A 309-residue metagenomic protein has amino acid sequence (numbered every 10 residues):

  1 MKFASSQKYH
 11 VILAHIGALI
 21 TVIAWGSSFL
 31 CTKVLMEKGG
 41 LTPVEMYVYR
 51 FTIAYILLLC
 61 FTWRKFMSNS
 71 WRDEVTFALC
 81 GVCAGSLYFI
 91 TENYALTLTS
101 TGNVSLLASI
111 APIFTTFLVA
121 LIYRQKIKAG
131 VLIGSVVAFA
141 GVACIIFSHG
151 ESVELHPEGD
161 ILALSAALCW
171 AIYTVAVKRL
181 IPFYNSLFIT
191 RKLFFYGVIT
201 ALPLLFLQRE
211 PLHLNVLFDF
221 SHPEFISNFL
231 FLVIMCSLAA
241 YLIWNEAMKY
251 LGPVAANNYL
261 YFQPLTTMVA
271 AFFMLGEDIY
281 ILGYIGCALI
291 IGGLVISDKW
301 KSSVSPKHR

Functional and structural regions predicted by a protein language model:
M1-V48, V82, E154-R179, P203 (+1 more regions): Glycine-/small-residue-enriched transmembrane alpha-helix faces in small-molecule transporters and effluxers
L13-G17, V44-C60, L79, V131-A140 (+3 more regions): Hydrophobic alpha-helical transmembrane segments of multi-pass integral membrane proteins, especially transporters
G26, L30, T52, V82-S86 (+8 more regions): Hydrophobic/small/kink-forming positions within alpha-helical transmembrane segments of polytopic membrane proteins
S28-F29, L59-A108, C144, L232-L251: Specific transmembrane alpha-helical segments of multi-pass solute transporters/efflux pumps, especially DMT/EamA
L35, M46, R50, A95 (+9 more regions): Hydrophobic/aromatic residues within transmembrane alpha-helices of multi-pass small-molecule transporters
Y49, G85, F89, N103-I110 (+2 more regions): Helix-helix packing/entry segments at the starts of transmembrane helices
L57-F66, A111-V136, L265-I285: C-terminal transmembrane-helix exit sites in multi-pass transporters
L58-L59, I127-H149, A201, L282-K301: Hydrophobic transmembrane alpha-helices of multi-pass small-molecule transport proteins
